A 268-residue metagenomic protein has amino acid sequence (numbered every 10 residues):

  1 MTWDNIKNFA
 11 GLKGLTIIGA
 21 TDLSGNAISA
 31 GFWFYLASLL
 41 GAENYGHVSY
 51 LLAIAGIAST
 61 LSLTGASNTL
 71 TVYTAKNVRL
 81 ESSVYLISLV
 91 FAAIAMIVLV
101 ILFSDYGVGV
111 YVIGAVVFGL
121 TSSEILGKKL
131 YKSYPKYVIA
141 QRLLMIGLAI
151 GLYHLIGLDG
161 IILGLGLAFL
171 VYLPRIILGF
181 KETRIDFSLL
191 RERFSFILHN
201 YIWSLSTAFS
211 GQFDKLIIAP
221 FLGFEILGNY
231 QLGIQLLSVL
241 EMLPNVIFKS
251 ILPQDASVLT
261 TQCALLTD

Functional and structural regions predicted by a protein language model:
T2-K7, I54-L70, V108-S122, R184-D186: Hydrophobic, membrane-facing alpha-helical anchors
I6-T64, L198-E225: Signature of the first transmembrane helix
G14-D22, G56, V108, V112 (+11 more regions): Residue-level signature of transmembrane alpha-helical cores of multipass secondary-active transporters and flippases
I18, Y45-G46, E81-V84, V108 (+4 more regions): Alpha-helical transmembrane segments and their helix-entry boundary regions
A20, L36, G41, V48 (+13 more regions): Hydrophobic/aromatic residues within transmembrane alpha-helices of membrane transport systems, especially the TMDs
S29, W33-F34, S59-V78, L237-C263 (+1 more regions): Helix-loop junctions and terminal segments of transmembrane helices in multi-pass membrane transport/translocation
G46-H47, V78-V90, T261-D268: Membrane-interface alpha-helices at helix entry/exit sites of multi-pass transporters
I87-W203: Hydrophobic transmembrane helix module of multi-pass membrane transport proteins
